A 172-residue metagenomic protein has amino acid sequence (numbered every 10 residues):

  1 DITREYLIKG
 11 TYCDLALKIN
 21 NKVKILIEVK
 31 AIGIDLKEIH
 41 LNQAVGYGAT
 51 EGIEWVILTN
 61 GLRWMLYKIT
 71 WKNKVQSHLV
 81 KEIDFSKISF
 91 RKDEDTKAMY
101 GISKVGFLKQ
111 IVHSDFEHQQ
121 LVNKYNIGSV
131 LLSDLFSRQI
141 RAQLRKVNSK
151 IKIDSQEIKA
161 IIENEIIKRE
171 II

Functional and structural regions predicted by a protein language model:
D1-W55, L66-I172: A short, conserved, highly charged catalytic patch centered on acidic carboxylates
